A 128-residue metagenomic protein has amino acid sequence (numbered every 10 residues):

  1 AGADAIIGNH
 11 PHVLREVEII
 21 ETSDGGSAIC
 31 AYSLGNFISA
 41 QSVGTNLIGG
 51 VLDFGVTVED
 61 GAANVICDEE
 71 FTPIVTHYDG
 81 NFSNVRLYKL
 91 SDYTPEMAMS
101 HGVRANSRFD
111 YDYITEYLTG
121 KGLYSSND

Functional and structural regions predicted by a protein language model:
A1-L52: Conserved beta-sheet core of the metallophosphoesterase superfamily
G44-D128: A short C-terminal boundary segment appended to hydrolase-like catalytic domains
